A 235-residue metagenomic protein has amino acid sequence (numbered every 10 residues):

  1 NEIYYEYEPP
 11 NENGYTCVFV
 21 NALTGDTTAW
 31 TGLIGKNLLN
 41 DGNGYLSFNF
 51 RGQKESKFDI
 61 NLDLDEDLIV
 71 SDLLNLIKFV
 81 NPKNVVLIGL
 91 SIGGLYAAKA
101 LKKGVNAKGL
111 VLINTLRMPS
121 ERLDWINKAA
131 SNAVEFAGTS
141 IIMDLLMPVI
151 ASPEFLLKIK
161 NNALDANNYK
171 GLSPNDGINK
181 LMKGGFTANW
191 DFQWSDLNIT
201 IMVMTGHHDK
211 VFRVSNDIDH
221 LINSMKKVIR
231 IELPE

Functional and structural regions predicted by a protein language model:
Y4-F58: Conserved HGGG/HGGXW glycine-rich cap/lid loop of the alpha/beta-hydrolase fold
L46-V86: Active-site loop/oxyanion-hole signature of alpha/beta-hydrolase fold enzymes
G89-A97: Gly/Ala-rich beta-loop-alpha elbow adjacent to hydrolase catalytic centers
K99-K102, K108-A137: Flexible "cap/lid" loop of the alpha/beta hydrolase fold
E121-L123, T139-S195: Conserved alpha/beta-hydrolase catalytic His-Asp/Glu region
L197, V203-D209: Short beta-strand/loop motif that positions the catalytic acidic residue of the alpha/beta-hydrolase fold
K210-N216: Conserved alpha/beta-hydrolase "acid-adjacent" motif
D219-E235: Catalytic histidine neighborhood in serine/cysteine hydrolases with alpha/beta-hydrolase-type architecture
